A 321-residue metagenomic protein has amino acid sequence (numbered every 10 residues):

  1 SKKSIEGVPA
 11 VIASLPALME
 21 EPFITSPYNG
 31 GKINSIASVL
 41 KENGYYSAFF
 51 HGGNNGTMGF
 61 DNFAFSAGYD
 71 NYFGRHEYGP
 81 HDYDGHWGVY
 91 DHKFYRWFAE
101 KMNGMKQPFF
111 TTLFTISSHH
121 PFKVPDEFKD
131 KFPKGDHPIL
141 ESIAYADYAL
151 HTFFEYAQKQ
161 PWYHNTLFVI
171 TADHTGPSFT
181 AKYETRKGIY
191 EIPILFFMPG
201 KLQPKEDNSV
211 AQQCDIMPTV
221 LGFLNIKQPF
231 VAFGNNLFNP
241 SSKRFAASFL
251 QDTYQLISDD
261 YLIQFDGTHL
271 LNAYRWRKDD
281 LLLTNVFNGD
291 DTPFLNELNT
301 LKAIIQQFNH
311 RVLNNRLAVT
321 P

Functional and structural regions predicted by a protein language model:
S1-P321: Solvent-exposed soluble domains appended to multi-pass membrane proteins
